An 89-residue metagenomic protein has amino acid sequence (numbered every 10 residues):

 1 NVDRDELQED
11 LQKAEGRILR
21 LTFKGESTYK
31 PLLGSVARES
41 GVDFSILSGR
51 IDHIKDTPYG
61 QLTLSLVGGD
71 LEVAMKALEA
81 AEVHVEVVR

Functional and structural regions predicted by a protein language model:
N1-V2: P-loop NTP-binding/switch modules centered on Walker-like glycine-rich loops
L7-R89: Non-catalytic connector elements of ABC transporters
